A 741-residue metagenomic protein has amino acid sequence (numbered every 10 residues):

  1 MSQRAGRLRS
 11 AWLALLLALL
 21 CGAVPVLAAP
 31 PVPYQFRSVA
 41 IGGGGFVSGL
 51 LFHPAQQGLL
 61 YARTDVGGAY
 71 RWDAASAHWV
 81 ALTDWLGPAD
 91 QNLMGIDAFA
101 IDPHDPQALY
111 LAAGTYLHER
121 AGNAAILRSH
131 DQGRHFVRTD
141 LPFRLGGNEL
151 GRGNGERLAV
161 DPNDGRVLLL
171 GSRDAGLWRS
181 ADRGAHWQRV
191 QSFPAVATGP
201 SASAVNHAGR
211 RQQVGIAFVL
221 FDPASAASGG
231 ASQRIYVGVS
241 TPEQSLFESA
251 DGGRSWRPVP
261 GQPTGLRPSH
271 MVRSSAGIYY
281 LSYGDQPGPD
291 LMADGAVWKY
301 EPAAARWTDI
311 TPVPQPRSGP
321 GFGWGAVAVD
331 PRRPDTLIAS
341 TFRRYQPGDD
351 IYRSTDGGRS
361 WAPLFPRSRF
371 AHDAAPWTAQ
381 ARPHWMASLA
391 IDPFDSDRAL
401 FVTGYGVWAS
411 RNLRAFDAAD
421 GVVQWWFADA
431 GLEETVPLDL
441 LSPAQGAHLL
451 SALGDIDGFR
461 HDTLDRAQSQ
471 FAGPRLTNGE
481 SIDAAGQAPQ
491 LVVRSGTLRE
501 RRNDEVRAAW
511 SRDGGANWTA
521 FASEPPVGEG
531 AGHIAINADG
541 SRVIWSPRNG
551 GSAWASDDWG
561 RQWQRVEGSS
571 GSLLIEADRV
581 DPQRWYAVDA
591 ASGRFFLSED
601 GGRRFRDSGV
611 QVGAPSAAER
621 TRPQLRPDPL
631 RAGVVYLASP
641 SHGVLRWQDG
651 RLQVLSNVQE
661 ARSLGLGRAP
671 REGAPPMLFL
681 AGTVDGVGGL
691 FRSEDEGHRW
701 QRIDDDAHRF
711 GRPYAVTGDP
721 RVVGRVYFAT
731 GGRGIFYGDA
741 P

Functional and structural regions predicted by a protein language model:
V39-G67: Beta-strand-rich domains and repeat architectures in extracellular enzymes and scaffolds, especially beta-propellers
G45-G49, L93-A100, G151-L158, A204-L220 (+8 more regions): Signature of short aromatic-glycine-proline-rich micro-motifs recurring in repeat-based ectodomains
G68-R71, H78, A124-R128, G176-R179 (+13 more regions): A short loop-to-beta-strand structural motif that recurs across blades of beta-propeller domains
R71-D73, P103, S129-H130, P162 (+16 more regions): Conserved Ser/Thr-centered positions that define the repeating blades of beta-propeller domains
D84-D90, D140-E149, S192-R210, T311-G319 (+4 more regions): Surface-exposed loop and turn segments in beta-propeller and other repeat-based domains that flank or scaffold
H118-N123, Q212, G230, S240-P242 (+6 more regions): Short, solvent-exposed loop/turn segments at conserved positions within beta-propeller repeat blades
R317, F370-A379, F427-L440, L476-E480 (+2 more regions): Conserved blade-ending motifs and adjacent loop-strand segments that build the rim/top face of beta-propeller domains
G711-P741: Blade-level signature of beta-propeller repeat domains, shared across WD40, Kelch, NHL, RCC1 and BNR/Asp-box propellers
